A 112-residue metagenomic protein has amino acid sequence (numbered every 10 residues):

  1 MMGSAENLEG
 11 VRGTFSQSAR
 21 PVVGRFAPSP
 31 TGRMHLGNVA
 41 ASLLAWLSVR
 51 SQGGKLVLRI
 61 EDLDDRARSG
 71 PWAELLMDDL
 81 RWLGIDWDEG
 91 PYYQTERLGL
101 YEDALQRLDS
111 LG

Functional and structural regions predicted by a protein language model:
M2-G112: N-terminal Rossmann-like or analogous alpha/beta NTP/dinucleotide-binding catalytic cores that position adenine
